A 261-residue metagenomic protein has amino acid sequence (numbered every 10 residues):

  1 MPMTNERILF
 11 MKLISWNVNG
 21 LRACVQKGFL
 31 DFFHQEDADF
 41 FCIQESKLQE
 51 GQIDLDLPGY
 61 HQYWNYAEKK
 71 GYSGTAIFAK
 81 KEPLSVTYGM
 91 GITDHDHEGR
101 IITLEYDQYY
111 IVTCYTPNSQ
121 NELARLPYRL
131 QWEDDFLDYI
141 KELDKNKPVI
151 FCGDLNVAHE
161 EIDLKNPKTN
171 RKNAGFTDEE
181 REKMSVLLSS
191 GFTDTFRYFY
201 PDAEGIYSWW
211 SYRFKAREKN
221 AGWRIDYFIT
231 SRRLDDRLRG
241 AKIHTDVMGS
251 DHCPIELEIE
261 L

Functional and structural regions predicted by a protein language model:
P2-L57, A67, Y72-S73, H159: N-terminal, active-site-proximal structural segment of metallo-dependent hydrolase catalytic domains
M11-N19, Q108-Q120, C152: Active-site-proximal beta-strand elements of phosphoester/diester hydrolases
N17, F33-G51, I111, I140-E161 (+4 more regions): Active-site beta-strand/loop signature of hydrolases that rely on acidic residues for catalysis
K47, Q52-S119: Structured beta-strand-rich core segments of catalytic domains in phosphoester-bond hydrolases
H61, D135-A221, I225: Metal-dependent phosphoesterases centered on the DNase I-like endonuclease/exonuclease/phosphatase
K70-S85, I206, R213-D236: Conserved beta strand-loop-helix elements of the APE1-like EEP
K80, L104-D107, S231-R232, L257-L261: Active-site beta-strand termini and strand-to-loop segments that position acidic
G91-I92, P117-E133, K168-K172: Surface-exposed cleft-lining segments at the edges of enzyme active sites
